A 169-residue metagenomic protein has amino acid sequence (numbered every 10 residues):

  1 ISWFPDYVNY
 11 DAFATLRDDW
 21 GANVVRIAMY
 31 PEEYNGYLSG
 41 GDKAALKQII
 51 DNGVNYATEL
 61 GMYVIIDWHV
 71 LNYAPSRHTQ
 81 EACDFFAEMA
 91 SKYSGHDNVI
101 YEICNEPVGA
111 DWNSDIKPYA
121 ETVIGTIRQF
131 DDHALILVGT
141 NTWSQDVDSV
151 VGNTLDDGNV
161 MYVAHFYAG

Functional and structural regions predicted by a protein language model:
I1-S2: N-terminal module-boundary/linker segments of secreted carbohydrate-active enzymes
P5-N9, Y63, C83-A87, S91-I100 (+1 more regions): Extracellular glycoside hydrolase catalytic/binding regions
N9-N72, T79-D84, E88, K92 (+1 more regions): Aromatic-lined substrate-binding rim segments of carbohydrate-active enzymes
Y34-S39, N72-S76, G109-N113, D146-D148: Extracytoplasmic/secreted cell-surface and envelope-processing proteins
